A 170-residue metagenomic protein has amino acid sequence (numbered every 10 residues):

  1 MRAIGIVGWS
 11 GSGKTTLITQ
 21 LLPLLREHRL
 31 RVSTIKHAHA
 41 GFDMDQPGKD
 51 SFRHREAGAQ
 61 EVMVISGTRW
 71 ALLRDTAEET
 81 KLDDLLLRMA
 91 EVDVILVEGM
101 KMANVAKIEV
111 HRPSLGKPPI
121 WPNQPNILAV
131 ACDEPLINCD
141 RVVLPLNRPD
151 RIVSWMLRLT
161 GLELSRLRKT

Functional and structural regions predicted by a protein language model:
I6: Hydrophobic anchor at the beta1->P-loop junction of P-loop NTPases
S10: The conserved Walker
K14: Conserved lysine of the Walker
Q20-E78, D83: N-terminal phosphate/diphosphate-binding loop that engages ATP/GTP or pyrophosphate donors across diverse enzyme folds
E27, L146-T170: C-terminal accessory "lid"/substrate-recognition subdomains
L73-M102: Phosphate-binding/switch loop-helix module in NTP-utilizing enzymes
I95-V97, K107-R112, N126-D133: Short, hydrophobic beta-strand segments that form beta-sheet elements in well-ordered domains
M102-N123: Conserved C-terminal guanine-recognition region of P-loop GTPase G domains, centered on the G4
